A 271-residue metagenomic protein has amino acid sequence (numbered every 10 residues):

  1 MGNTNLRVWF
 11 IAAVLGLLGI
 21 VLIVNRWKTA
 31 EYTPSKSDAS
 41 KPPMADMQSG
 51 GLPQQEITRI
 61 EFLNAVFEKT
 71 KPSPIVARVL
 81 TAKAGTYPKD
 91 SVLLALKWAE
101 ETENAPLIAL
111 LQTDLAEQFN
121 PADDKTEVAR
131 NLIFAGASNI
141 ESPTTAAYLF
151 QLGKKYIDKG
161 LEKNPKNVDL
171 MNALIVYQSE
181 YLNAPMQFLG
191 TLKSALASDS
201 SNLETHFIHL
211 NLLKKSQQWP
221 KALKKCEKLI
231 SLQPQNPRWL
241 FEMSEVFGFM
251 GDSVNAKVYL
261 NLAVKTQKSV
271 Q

Functional and structural regions predicted by a protein language model:
G2-L110: N-terminal leader/linker segments that initiate helical-solenoid repeat arrays
P53-F62, K71, A84-K97, Q118-E141 (+3 more regions): Amphipathic alpha-helical repeat scaffolds of TPR domains
P72-A84, A105-Q118, L149-G160, F188-A195: Amphipathic alpha-helices of TPR/Sel1-like and other helical repeat/solenoid scaffolds
T81-T86, D114-P121, E162-K163, K193-D199 (+2 more regions): Solenoid-like repeat scaffolds
E100-E103, S179-E180, K214, G248: Hydrophobic/aromatic side-chain positions at a characteristic register within alpha-helices of tetratricopeptide repeats
R130-L232: Alpha-helical adaptor scaffolds
K154, K228-P237, S244-V270: TPR/TPR-like (Sel1-like) alpha-helical repeat modules
